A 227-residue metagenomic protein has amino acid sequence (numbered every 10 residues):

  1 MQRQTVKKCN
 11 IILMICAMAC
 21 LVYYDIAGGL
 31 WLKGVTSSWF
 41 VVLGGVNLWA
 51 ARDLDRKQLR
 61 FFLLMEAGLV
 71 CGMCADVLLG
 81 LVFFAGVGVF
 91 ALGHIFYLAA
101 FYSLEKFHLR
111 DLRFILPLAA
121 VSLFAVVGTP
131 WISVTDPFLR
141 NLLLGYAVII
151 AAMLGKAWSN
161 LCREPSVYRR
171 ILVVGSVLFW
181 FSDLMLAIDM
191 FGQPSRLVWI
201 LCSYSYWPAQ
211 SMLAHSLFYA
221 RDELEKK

Functional and structural regions predicted by a protein language model:
M1-K227: Polytopic alpha-helical membrane-helix bundles and their juxtamembrane interface segments in multi-pass membrane
